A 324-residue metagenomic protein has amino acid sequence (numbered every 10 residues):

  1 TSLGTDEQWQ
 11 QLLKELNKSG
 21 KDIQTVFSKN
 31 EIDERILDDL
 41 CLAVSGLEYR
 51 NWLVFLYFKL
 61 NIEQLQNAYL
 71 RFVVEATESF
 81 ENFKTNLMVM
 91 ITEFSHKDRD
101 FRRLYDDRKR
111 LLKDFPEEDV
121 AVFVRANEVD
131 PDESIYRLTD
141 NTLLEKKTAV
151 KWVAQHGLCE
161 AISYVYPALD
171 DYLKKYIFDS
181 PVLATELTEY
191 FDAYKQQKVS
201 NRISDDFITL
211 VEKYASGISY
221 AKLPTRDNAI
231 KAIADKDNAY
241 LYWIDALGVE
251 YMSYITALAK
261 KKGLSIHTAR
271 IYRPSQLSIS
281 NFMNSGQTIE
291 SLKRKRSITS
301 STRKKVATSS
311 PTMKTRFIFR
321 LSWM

Functional and structural regions predicted by a protein language model:
T1-A239, A246-W323: …; additionally, a secondary subgroup of soluble metalloenzymes is captured
